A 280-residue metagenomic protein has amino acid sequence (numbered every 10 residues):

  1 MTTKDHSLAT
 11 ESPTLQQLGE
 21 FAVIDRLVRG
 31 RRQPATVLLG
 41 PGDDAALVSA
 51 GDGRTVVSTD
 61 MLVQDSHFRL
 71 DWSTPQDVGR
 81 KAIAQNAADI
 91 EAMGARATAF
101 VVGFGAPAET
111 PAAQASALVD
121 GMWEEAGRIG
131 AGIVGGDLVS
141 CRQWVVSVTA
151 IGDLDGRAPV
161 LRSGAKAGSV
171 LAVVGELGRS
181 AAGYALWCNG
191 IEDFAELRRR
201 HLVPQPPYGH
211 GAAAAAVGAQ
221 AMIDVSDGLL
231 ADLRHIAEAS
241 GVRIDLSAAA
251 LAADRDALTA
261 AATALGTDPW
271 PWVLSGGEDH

Functional and structural regions predicted by a protein language model:
T2-A35, S73, A106-V134, V139-V146 (+4 more regions): Glycine-/charge-enriched secondary-structure boundary and capping motifs
T2-A92, S169, S226: N-terminal glycine-rich phosphate/pyrophosphate-binding loops that anchor nucleotide-derived ligands and cofactors
A50-D52, L62, A97-L186: Glycine-rich anion-binding loops of enzyme active sites
S66, A181-G183, L233: Short helix/loop capping segments that flank catalytic or ligand/cofactor-binding pockets
G79, I83, A115, G164 (+1 more regions): Short, conserved glycine- and acidic-residue-centered signature motifs in active-site or ligand-binding loops
T149-V160, A167, A195-A215: Active-site glycine-rich loop that binds ribose-phosphate moieties when present
S169-G175, V203-L229: Internal active-site segments that recognize and position negatively charged phosphoryl groups and nucleotide moieties
A181-R198: Short, compositionally biased
